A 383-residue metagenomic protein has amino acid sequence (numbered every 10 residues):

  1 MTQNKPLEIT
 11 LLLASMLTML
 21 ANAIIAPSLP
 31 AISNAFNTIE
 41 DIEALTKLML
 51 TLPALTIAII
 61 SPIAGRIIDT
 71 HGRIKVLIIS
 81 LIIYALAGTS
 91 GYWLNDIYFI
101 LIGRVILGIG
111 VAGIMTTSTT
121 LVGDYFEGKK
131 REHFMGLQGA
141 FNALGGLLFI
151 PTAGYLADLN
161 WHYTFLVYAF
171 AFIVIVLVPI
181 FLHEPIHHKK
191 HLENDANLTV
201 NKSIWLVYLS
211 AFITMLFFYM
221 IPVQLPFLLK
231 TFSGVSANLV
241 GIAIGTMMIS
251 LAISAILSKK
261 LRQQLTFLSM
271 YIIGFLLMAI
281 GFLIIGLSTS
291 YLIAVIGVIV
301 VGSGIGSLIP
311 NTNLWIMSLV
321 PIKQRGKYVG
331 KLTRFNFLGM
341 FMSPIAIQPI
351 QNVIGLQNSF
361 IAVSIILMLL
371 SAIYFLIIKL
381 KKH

Functional and structural regions predicted by a protein language model:
L29-A58: Extracellular/periplasmic helix-loop-helix junction of adjacent transmembrane segments in MFS-like secondary
L48-A64, G245-L257: Central cavity-lining transmembrane alpha-helices of secondary-active solute carriers, predominantly the Major
I59-D96: Conserved MFS/SLC helix-loop-helix module at the cytosolic interface between two early adjacent transmembrane helices
I60-G72, S254-T266, Q351: Helix-to-loop junctions at the C-terminal end of transmembrane segments in multipass secondary transporters
I83, A87, Y98-I106, L292-V300: Paired small-residue
I97, G103-N142: Cytoplasmic helix-loop-helix junction between adjacent transmembrane helices in 12-TM secondary transporters
G128, L137-I180: Helix-loop-helix hairpin linking two adjacent transmembrane segments in secondary transporters
L319-L356: A late C-terminal transmembrane helix in Major Facilitator Superfamily
